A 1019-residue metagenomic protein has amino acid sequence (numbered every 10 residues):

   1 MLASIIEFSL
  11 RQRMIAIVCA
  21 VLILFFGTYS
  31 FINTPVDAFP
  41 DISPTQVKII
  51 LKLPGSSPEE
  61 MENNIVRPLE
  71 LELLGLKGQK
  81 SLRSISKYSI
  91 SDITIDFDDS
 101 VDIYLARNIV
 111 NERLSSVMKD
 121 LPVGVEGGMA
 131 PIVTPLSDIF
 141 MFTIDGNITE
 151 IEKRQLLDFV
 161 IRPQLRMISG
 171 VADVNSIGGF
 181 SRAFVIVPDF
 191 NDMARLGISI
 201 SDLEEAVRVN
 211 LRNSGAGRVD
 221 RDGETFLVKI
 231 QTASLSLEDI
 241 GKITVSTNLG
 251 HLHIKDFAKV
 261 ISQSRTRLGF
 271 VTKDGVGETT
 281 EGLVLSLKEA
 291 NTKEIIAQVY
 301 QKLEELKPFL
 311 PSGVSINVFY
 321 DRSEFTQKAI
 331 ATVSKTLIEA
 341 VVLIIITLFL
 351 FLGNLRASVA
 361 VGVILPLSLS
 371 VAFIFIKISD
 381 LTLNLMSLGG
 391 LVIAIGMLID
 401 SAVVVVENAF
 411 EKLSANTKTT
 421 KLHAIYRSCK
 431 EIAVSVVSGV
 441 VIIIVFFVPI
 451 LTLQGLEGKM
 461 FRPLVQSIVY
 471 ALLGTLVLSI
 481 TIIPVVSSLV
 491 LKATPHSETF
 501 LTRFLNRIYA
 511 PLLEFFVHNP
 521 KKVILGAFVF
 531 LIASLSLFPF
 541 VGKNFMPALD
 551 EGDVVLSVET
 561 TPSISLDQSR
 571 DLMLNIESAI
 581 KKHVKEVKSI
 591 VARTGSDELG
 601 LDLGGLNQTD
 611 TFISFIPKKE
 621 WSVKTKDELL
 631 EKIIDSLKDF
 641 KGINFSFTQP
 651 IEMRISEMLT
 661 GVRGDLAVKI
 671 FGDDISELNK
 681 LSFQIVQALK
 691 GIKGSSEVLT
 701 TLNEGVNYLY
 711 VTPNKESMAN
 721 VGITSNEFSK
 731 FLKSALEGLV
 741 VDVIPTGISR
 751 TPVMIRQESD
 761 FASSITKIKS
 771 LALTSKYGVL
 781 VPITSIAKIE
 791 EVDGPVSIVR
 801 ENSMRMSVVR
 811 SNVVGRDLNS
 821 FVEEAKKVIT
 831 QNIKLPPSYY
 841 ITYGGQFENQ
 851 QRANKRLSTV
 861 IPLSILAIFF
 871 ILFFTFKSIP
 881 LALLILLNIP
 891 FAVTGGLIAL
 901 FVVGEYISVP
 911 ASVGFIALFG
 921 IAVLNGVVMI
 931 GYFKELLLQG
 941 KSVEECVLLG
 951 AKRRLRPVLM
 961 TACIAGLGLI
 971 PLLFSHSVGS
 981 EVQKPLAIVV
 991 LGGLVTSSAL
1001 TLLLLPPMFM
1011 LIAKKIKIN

Functional and structural regions predicted by a protein language model:
M1-R113, V117, G269-P617, W621-K632 (+4 more regions): Hydrophobic regular secondary-structure detector
F8, F39, I50-K52, M118 (+9 more regions): Extracytoplasmic/periplasmic membrane-proximal domains and adjacent transmembrane bundles of envelope biogenesis
T45-Q46, S89-I93, F140-M141, S181-V187 (+1 more regions): N-terminal periplasmic "start-of-domain" segments of outer-membrane beta-barrel proteins
S89, P135-D138, D602-T609, T660-G664 (+1 more regions): A short, glycine/Asx- and small/polar-enriched loop/turn that sits immediately N-terminal to a beta-strand
P122-T143, T225-L227: Alpha-helical transmembrane helix bundles of large polytopic membrane transport and channel proteins
T134-Q155, L196-G197, S236, E339 (+4 more regions): Sec-exported N-terminal periplasmic low-complexity segments
I651-G672: Solvent-exposed, non-transmembrane regulatory segments of membrane-associated proteins
